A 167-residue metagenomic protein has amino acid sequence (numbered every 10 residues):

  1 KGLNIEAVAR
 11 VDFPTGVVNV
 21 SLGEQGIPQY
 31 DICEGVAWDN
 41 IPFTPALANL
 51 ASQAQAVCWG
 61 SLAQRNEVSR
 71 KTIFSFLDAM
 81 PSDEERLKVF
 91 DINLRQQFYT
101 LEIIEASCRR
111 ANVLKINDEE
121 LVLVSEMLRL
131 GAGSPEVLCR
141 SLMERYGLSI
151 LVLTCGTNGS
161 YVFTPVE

Functional and structural regions predicted by a protein language model:
K1, V17-S21: N-terminal beta-loop-helix "entrance" segment that forms/cooperates in small-molecule cofactor or anionic ligand
L3-R10, E24-E167: Ribokinase/PfkB-type carbohydrate-kinase core domain
A9-V17: Gly/Ser-rich phosphate-binding catalytic loop and adjacent alpha/beta segment that cradle a phosphoryl group at enzyme
